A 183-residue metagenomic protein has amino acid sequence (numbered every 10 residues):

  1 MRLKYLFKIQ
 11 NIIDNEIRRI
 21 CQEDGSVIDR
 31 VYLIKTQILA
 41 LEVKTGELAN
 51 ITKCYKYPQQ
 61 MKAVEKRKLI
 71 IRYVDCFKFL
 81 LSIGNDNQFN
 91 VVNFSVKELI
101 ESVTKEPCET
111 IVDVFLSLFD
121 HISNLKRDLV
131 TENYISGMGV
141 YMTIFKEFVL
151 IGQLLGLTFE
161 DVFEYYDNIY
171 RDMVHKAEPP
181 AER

Functional and structural regions predicted by a protein language model:
M1-R183: Flexible "arm" and connector segments at domain edges
